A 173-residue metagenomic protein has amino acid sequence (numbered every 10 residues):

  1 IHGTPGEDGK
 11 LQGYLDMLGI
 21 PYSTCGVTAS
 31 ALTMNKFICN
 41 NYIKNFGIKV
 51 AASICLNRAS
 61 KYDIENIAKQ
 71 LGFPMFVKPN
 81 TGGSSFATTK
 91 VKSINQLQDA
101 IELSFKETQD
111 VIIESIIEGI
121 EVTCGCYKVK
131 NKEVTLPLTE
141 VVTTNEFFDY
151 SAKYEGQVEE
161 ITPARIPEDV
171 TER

Functional and structural regions predicted by a protein language model:
I1-I54: Conserved N-proximal alpha/beta basic substrate-recognition cap immediately N-terminal to, or forming the N-lobe
E7-L11, F86-A87, T123: Short glycine-/acidic-enriched loop or helix-start segments at secondary-structure transitions that form or flank
T24-C25, S84-S85, E159-T162: Short small-residue beta-strand/loop micro-motif enriched in glycine and branched aliphatics
C25-V27, A87, E168-D169: Short, contiguous strand/loop micro-motifs
L32-I120: Active-site nucleotide/adenylate-binding loops and adjacent lid/helix of ATP-dependent enzymes
G47, E168-R173: ATP-dependent carboxylate activation and anion-phosphoryl transfer catalytic cores that bind Mg-ATP to form
K92-V170: Phosphate-binding site of ATP-dependent enzymes
